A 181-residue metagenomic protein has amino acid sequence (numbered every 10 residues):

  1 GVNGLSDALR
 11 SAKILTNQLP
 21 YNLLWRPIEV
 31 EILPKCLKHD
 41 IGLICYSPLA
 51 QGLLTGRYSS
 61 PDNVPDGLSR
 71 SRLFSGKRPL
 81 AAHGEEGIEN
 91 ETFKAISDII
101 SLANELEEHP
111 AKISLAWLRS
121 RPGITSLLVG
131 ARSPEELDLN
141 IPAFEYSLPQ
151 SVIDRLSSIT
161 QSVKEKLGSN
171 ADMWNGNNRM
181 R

Functional and structural regions predicted by a protein language model:
G1, Y21-P27, S47-Y58, W117 (+1 more regions): Glycine-rich beta-alpha junction loops
G1-E31, G42: Glycine/proline-rich, positively charged, aromatic-decorated active-site loop/lid region on the catalytic face
L5, E29-C36, L115, I153: Short amphipathic alpha-helical segments and helix-helix/interface helices
A12-L15, H39-I41, Y46, G123-T125: Short, well-ordered coil/turn segments that N-cap beta-strands
N17, C36, L43-Y46, I99 (+3 more regions): Conserved, mostly hydrophobic/aromatic
I28-F74, H109: Aromatic-lined glycan-binding groove of carbohydrate-active enzymes
K38, D62-S101, E105, S120-T125 (+1 more regions): Terminal-tail/helix-coil boundary detector
